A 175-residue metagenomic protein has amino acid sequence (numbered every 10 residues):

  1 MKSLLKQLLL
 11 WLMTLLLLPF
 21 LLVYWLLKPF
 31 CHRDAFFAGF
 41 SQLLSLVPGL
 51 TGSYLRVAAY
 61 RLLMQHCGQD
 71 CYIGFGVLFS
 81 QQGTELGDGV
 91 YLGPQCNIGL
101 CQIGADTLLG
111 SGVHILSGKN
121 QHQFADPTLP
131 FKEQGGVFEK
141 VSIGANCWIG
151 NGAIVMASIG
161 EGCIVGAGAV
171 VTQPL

Functional and structural regions predicted by a protein language model:
M1-Q65, H122, T128, E139 (+1 more regions): Terminal amphipathic alpha-helical/low-complexity segments used for targeting or macromolecular assembly
L46-A58, H66, V77-G87, Y91-I159: Flexible, glycine/small-residue-enriched loop-and-beta-strand segment within the central core of proteins
N120, P174-L175: Short glycine-rich donor-binding/catalytic loop of glycosyltransferases that coordinates the nucleotide-sugar
S158-P174: C-terminal/domain-terminus segments
